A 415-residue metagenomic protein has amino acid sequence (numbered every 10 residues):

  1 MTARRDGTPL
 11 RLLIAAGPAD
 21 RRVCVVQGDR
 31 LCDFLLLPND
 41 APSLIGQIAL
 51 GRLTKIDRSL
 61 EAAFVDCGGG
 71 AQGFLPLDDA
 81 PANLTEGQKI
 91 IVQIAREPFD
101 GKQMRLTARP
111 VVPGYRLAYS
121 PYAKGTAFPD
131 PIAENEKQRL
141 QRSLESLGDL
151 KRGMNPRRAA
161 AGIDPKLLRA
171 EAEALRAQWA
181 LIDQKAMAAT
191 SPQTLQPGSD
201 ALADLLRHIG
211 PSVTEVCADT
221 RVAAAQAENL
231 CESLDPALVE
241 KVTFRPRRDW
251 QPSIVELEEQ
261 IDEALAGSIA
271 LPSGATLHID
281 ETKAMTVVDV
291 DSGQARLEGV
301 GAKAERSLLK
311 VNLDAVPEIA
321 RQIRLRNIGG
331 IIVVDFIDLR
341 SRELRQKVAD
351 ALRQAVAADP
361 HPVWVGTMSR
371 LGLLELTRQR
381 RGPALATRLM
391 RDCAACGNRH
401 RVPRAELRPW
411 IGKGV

Functional and structural regions predicted by a protein language model:
M1-P38, Q88-L277, T282-K283, T377-Q379 (+1 more regions): OB-fold/S1-family RNA-binding modules
M1-T8, L44-K55, F64-V65, L75 (+5 more regions): Arginine-glycine-rich low-complexity intrinsically disordered regions
R11-I14, A19-Q27, L35, S43-L84 (+2 more regions): S1/OB-fold single-stranded RNA-binding interface
D33, G73-L75, G125-F128, A295-A302: Short small-residue beta-strand/loop micro-motif enriched in glycine and branched aliphatics
G51, S146, A203-G210, I319-G330: Short, basic/hydrophobic alpha-helical segments
T54, P81, I91, A95 (+4 more regions): Short, well-ordered alpha-helical packing segments
E61-A63, P98-S120, L175, S273-V415: Conserved glycine-centered short motifs in functionally critical loops
P81-L84, P121-Y122, R157-A160, V290-S292 (+1 more regions): Short loop/turn segments at strand-loop or loop-helix junctions that form parts of catalytic or ligand-binding pockets
